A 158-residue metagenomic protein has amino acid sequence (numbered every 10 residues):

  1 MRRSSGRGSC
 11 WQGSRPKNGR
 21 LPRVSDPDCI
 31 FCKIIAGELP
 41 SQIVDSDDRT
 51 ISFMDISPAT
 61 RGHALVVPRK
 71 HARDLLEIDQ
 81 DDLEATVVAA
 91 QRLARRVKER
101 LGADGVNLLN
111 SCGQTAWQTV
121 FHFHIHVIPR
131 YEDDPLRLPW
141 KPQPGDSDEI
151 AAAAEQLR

Functional and structural regions predicted by a protein language model:
G6-R158: HIT superfamily nucleotide-processing domains
